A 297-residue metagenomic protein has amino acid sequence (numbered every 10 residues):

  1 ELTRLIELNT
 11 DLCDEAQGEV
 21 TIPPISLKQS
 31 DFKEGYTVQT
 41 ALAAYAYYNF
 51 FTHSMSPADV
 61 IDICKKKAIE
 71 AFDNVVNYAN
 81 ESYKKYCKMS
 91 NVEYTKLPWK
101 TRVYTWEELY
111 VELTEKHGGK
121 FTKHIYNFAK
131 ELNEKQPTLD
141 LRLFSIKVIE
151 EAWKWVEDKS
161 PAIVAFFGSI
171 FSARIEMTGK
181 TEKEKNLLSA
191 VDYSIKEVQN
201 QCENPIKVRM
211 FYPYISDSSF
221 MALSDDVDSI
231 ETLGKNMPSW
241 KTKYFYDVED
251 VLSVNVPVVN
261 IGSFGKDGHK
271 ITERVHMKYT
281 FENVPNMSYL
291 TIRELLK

Functional and structural regions predicted by a protein language model:
E1-V148: Midchain, well-structured core segments that form catalytic/ion-binding scaffolds
K84-K297: An extended, acidic, His-containing surface patch that forms the Zn2+-binding/catalytic region of metallohydrolases
